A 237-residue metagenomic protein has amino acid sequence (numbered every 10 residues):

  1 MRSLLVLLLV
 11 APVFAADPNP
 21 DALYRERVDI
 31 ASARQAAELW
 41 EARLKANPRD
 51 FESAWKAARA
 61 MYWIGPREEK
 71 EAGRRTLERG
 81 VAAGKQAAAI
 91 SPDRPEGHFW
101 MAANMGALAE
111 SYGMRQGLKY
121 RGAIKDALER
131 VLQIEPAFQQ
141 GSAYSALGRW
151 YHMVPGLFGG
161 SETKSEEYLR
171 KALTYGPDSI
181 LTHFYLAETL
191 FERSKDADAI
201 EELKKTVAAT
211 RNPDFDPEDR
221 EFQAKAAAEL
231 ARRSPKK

Functional and structural regions predicted by a protein language model:
S3-P12: Sec-dependent N-terminal signal peptides
A16-L39, R49, A57-D93, G97-I134 (+3 more regions): Short coil/linker segments at helix-helix boundaries
Q139: Internal active-site segments that recognize and position negatively charged phosphoryl groups and nucleotide moieties
A187-K237: Long, ordered, amphipathic alpha-helical scaffolds
